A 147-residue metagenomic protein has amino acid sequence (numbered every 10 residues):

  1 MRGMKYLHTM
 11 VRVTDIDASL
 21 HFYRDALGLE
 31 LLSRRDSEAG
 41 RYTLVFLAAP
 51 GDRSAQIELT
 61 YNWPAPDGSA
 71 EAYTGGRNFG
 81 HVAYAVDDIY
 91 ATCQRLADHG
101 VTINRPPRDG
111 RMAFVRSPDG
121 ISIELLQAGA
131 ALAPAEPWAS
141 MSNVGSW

Functional and structural regions predicted by a protein language model:
M1-Y6, E30-A83, C93-P118, A128-W147: Vicinal oxygen chelate
S19-R24, L96, G120: Conserved active-site tyrosine of GNAT-family acetyltransferases
